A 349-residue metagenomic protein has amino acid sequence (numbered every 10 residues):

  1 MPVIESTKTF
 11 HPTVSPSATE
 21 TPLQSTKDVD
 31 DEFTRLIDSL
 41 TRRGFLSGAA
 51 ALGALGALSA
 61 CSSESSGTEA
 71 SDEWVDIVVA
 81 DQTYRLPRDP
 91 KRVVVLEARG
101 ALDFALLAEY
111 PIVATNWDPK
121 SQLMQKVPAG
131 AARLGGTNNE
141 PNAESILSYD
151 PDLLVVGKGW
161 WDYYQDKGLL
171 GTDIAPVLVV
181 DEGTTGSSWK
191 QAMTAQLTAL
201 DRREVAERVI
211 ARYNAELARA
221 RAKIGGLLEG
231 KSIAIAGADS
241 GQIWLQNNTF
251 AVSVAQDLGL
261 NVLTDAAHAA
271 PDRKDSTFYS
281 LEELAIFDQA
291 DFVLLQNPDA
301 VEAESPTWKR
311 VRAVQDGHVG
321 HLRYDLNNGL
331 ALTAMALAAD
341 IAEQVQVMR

Functional and structural regions predicted by a protein language model:
M1-L40, A51-A57: N-terminal secretory signal peptides
T41-S47: N-terminal export leaders
C61-A70: Bacterial lipoprotein signal-peptidase II cleavage site
R92-A108, V205-D265: Basic- and aromatic-lined ligand-binding clefts that recognize polyanionic substrates
R92-V94, A98-S145, L153, K158: A short, structured surface patch at a secondary-structure boundary
D150-V156, Q289-A290: Proline-aspartate-enriched helix->loop->beta-strand connector
L169-D239, A334-R349: Extracytoplasmic substrate-binding proteins
F287-R349: Structured C-terminal subdomain patch of bacterial secreted/periplasmic proteins
